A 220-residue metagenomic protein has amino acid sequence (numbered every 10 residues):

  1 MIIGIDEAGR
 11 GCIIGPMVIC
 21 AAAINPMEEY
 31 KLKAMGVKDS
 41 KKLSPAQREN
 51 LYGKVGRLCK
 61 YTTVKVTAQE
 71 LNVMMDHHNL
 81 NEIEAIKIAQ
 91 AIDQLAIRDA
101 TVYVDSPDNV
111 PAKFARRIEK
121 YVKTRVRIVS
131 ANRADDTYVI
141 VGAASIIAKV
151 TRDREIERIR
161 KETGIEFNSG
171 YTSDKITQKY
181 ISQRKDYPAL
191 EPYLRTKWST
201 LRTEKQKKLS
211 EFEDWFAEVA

Functional and structural regions predicted by a protein language model:
M1-A220: RNase H-like, Mg2+-dependent phosphodiesterase core, and more generally RNA phosphate-backbone-engaging helix-loop
